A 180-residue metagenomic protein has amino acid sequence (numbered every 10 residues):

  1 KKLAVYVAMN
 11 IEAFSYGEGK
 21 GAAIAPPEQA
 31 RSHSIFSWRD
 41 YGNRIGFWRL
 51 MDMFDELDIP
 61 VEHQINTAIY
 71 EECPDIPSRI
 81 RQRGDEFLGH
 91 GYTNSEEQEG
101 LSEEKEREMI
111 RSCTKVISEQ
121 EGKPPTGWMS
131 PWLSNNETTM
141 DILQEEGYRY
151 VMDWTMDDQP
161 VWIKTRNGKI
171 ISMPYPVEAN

Functional and structural regions predicted by a protein language model:
K1-G127, W132-M173: Catalytic alpha-helical scaffold of carbohydrate-active enzymes acting on polysaccharides/glycoconjugates
P176-N180: Catalytic grooves of carbohydrate-active enzymes
